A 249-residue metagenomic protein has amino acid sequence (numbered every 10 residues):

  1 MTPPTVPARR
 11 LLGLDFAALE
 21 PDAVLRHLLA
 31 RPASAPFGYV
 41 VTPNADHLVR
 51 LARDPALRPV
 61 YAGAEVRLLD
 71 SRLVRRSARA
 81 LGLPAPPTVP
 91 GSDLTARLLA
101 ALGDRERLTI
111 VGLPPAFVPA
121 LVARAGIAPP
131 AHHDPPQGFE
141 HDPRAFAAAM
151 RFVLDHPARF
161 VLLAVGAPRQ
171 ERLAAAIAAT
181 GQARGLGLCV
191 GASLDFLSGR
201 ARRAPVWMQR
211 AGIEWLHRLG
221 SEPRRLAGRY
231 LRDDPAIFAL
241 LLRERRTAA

Functional and structural regions predicted by a protein language model:
M1-T95: N-terminal nucleotide/polyanion-binding subdomain common to many enzyme families
N44-L48, V165-Q170, S193-L194: Short glycine-rich anion-binding loops that position phosphate/pyrophosphate groups of nucleotides and phosphorylated
R75-F152, H156-P157: Conserved beta-alpha
R75-R76, R203-A249: A transmembrane-helix-recognition feature enriched in membrane-embedded lipid enzymes and envelope glyco-/phospholipid
V122, E171-T180: Short Gly/Thr/Asp-enriched flexible loops that form oxyanion-binding sites at enzyme active sites
G126-P129, A179-G185: Short helix-capping segments at alpha-helix termini
P135-H141, A183-S221: Short, flexible loop segments at boundaries between secondary-structure elements
V153, P157-A167: Proline-aspartate-enriched helix->loop->beta-strand connector
